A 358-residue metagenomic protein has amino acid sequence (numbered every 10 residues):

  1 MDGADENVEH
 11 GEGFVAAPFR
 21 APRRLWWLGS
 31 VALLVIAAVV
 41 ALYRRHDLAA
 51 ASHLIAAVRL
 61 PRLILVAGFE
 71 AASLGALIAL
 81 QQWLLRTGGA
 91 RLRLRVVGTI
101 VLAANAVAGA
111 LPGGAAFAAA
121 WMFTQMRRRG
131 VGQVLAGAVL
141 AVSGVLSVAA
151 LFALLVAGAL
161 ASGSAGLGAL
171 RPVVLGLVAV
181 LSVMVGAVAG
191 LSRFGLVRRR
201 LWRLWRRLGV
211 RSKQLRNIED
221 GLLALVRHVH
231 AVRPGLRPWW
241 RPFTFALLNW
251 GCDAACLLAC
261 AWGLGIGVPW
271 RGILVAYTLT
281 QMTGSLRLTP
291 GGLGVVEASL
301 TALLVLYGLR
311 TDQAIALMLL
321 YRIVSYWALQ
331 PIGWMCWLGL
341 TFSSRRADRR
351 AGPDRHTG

Functional and structural regions predicted by a protein language model:
M1-L102, A161, G166-S285, T311 (+2 more regions): Predominantly cytoplasmic-facing regulatory/coupling regions of multi-pass membrane proteins
G75-Q81, P112-M122, L151, R271 (+1 more regions): Transmembrane helix boundary and interhelical junction motifs in multipass membrane proteins
W83-T87, G109, F123-G130, A231 (+1 more regions): Helix-loop junctions at the membrane interface of multi-pass solute transporters
R95-T99, G114-A119, R127-V145, G308-L320: Membrane-interface alpha-helices at helix entry/exit sites of multi-pass transporters
L102-R129, E219-V226: Extended non-transmembrane interhelical loops and adjacent amphipathic helices of multipass membrane proteins
N105-A116, G144-V156, M184: Mid-bilayer segments of alpha-helical transmembrane spans in multi-pass integral membrane proteins that mediate
T124-Q125, G137-L140, F152, T244-F245 (+1 more regions): Hydrophobic alpha-helical membrane segments of integral membrane proteins
L222, L288-G291, V296-R322: Hydrophobic alpha-helical transmembrane segments in multi-pass integral membrane proteins
